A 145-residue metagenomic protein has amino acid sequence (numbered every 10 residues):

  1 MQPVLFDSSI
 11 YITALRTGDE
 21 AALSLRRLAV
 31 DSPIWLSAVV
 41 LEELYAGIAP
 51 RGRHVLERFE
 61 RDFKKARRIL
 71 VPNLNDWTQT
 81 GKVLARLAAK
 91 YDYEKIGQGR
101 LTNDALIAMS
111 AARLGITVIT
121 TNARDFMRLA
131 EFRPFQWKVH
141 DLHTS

Functional and structural regions predicted by a protein language model:
M1-L36, V40, A46-K64: Short, well-structured N-terminal submotif of metal-dependent ribonuclease cores
I10-Y11, V40, D76, I107 (+1 more regions): Alpha-helix capping/helix-boundary segments
R16, R27, G52-D62, A66 (+5 more regions): IMPase-like, lithium-sensitive Mg2+-dependent phosphomonoesterase catalytic core
R68-I96: Acidic catalytic patch
T102-N103: Acidic donor-binding loop at a coil-to-helix junction in glycosyltransferase catalytic cores that engages
A108-S145: Acidic, PIN/NYN-like endoribonuclease modules and their adjacent C-terminal/linker elements
